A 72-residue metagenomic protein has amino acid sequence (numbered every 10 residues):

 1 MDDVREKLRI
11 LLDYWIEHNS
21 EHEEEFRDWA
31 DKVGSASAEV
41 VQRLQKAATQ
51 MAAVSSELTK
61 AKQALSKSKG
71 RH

Functional and structural regions predicted by a protein language model:
M1-W29: N-terminal acidic leader/helix
V4, Q63-H72: Short, charged, intrinsically disordered terminal tails
R5-R9, A53, R71: Generic detector of bulky aromatic hydrophobic side chains
H22-W29, V40, L58, H72: General "foldedness" signal
K32-K67: Short, charge-rich amphipathic interface segments used for partner binding and complex assembly
